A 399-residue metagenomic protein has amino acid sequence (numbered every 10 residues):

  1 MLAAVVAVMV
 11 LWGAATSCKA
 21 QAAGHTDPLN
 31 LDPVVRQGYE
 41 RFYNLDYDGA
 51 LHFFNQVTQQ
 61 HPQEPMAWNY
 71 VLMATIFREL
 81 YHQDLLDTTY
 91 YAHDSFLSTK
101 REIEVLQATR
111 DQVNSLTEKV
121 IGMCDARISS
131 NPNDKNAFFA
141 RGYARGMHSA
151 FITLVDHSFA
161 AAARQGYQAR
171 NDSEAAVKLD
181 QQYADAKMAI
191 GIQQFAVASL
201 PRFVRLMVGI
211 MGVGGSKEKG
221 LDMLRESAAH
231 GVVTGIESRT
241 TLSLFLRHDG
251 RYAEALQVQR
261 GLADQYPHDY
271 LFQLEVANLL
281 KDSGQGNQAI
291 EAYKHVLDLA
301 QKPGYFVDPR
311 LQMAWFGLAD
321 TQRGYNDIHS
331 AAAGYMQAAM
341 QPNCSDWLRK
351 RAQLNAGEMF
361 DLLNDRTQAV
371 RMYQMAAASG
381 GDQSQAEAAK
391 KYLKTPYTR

Functional and structural regions predicted by a protein language model:
A22-R36, R41-F53, Q63, A74-N133 (+4 more regions): Short coil/linker segments at helix-helix boundaries
P28-V34, R202, G231-R239, P267-E275 (+2 more regions): Generic helix N-cap/helix-start motif at coil->alpha-helix transitions
Q59, N171, K178, A228-A229 (+4 more regions): Amphipathic alpha-helical segments of tetratricopeptide repeats
P62, P132, Q181, V232-V233 (+4 more regions): Short coil turns that delineate tetratricopeptide repeat
L362, Q368-R399: Terminal, low-structured helical/coil segments at or just beyond the last alpha-helical repeat
